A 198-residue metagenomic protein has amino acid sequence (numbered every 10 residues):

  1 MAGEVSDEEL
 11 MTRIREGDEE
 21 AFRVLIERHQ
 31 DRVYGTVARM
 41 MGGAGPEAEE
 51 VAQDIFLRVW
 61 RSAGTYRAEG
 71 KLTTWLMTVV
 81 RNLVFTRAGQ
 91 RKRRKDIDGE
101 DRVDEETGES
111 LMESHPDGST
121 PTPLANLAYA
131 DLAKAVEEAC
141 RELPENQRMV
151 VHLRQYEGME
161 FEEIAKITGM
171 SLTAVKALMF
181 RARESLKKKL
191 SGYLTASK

Functional and structural regions predicted by a protein language model:
E4, A88-S114, S197: Short, basic/polar amphipathic helix motif occurring as a linker/hinge flanking DNA-binding modules in transcription
R15-E16, R39-G43, D54-K71, Q90-K92: Sigma70-family region 2
E16-E19, D104, M112-V151, K166-I167: Amphipathic alpha-helical segment used for protein-protein interaction
E16-V24, Y34-D54, L172, L194-K198: Short, charged helix-capping/linker segments at alpha-helix termini
I26-G45, S62, C140, S185 (+1 more regions): Amphipathic, Lys/Arg- and hydrophobic-enriched alpha-helical face
E50-L57, G70-N82: Structural recognition of an alpha-helix C-terminal capping motif at a helix-to-coil junction
G64-A68, T78-G99, Y129, G192: Arg/Lys-rich amphipathic alpha helix in sigma70-family domain 2
F85, V136-A139, E145-Q147, L153-Y156 (+2 more regions): DNA-recognition helix of helix-turn-helix
